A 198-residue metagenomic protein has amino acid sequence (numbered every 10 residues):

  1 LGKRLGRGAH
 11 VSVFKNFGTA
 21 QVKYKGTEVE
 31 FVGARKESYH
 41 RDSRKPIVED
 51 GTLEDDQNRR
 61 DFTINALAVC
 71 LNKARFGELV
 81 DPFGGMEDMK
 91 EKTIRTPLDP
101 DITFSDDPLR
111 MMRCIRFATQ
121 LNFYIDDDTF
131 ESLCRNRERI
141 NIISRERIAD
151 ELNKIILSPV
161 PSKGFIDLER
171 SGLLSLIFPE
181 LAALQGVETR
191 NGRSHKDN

Functional and structural regions predicted by a protein language model:
L1-N198: Catalytic cores of the polymerase beta-like nucleotidyltransferase superfamily and closely associated nucleotide
